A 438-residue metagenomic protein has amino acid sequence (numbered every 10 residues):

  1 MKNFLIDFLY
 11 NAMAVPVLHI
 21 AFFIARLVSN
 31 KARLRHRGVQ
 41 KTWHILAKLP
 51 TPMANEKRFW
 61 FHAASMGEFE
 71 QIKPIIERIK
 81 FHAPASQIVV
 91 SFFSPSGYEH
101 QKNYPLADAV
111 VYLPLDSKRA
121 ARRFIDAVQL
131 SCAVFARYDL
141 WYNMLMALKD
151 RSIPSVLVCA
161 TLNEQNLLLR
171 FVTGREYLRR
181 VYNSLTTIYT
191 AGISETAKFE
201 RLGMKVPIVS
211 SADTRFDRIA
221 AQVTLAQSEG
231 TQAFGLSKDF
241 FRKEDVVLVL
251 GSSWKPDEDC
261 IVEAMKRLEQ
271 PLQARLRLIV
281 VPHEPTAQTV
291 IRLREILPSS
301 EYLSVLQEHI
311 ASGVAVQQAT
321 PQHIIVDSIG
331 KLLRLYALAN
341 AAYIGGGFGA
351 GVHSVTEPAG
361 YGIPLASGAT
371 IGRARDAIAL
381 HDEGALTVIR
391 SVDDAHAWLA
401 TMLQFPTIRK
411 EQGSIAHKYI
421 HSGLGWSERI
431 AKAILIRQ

Functional and structural regions predicted by a protein language model:
M1-A14: Compositionally biased, charge-rich terminal segments
F22, R26-V223, S228-G230, V249 (+4 more regions): Active-site and donor-binding regions of nucleotide-sugar-utilizing enzymes
P74, R78, P84-A85, S91 (+2 more regions): Donor-nucleotide binding loops and adjacent catalytic segments primarily of GT-B fold Leloir glycosyltransferases
H100-P105, R201-G203, Q232-S237, V290-S300 (+1 more regions): Short, aromatic/basic amphipathic alpha-helical patches
V128-C132, A319-A350: Acidic donor-binding loop of glycosyltransferase active sites
I153-S155, S304, L365: Hydrophobic beta-strand scaffold residues
L185, R201, R334-K418: Catalytic binding pocket for nucleotide-activated donors in carbohydrate/polymer assembly enzymes
S422-Q438: C-terminal alpha-helical cap of glycosyltransferases
